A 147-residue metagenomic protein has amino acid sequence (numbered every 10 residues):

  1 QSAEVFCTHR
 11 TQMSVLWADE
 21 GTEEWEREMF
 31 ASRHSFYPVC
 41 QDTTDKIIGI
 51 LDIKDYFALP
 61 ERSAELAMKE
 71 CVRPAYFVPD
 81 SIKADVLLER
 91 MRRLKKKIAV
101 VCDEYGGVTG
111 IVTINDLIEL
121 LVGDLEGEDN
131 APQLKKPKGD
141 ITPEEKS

Functional and structural regions predicted by a protein language model:
Q1-S147: Cytosolic regulatory modules rich in charged/polar residues
